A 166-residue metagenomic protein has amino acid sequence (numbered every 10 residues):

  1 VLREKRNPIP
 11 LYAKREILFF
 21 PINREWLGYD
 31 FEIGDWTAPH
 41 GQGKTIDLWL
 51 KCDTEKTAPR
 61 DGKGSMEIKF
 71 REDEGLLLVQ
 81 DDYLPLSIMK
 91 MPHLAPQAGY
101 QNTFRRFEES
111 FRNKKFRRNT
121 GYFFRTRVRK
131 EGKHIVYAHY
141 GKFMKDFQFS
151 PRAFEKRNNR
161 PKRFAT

Functional and structural regions predicted by a protein language model:
L2-K133, F154-P161, T166: A domain-level signal for the mature, folded cores of soluble proteins
F123-R125, K142-D146: Residues within well-ordered beta-strands of beta-sheet-rich folds
K130-M144: Short coil-to-beta-strand transition motifs
F147-A153: Short, conserved beta-turn/loop elements at beta-strand boundaries and strand-helix junctions
